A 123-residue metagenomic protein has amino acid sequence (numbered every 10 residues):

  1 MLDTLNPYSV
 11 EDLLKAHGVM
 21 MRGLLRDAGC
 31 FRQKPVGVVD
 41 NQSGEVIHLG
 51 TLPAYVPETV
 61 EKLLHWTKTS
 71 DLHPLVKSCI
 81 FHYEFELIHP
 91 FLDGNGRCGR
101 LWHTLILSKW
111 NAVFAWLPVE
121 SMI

Functional and structural regions predicted by a protein language model:
M1-I123: FIC/Doc superfamily catalytic core
